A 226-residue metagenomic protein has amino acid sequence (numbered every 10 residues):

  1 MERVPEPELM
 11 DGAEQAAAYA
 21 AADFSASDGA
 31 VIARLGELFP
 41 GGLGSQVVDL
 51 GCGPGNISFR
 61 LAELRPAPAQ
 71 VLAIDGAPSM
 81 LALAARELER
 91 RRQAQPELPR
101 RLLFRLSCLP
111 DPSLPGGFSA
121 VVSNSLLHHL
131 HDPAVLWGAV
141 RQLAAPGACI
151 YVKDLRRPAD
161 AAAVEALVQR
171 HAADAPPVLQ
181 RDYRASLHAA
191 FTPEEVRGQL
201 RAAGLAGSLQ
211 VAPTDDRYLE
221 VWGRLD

Functional and structural regions predicted by a protein language model:
M1-A17: N-terminal, positively charged/glycine-rich alpha-helical extensions of SAM-dependent methyltransferases
S25-L43: Conserved alpha-helix/loop element of class I SAM-dependent methyltransferases that forms part of the SAM/SAH-binding
V48, P54-D111: Class I SAM-dependent methyltransferase SAM/SAH-binding core
V122: A conserved beta-strand element that flanks and buttresses the S-adenosyl-L-methionine
L130-V140: A short, conserved alpha-helix within the catalytic core of class I
A148-D154: Conserved beta-strand signature within the Rossmann-like core of class I S-adenosyl-L-methionine
L155-A203, Q210-A212: C-terminal alpha-helical "lid/dimerization" subdomain adjacent to the S-adenosyl-L-methionine
G204-D226: Core SAM-dependent methyltransferase catalytic element
